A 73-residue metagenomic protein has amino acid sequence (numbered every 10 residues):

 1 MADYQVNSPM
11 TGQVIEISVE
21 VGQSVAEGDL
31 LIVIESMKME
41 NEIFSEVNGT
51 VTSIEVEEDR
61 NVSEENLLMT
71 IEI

Functional and structural regions predicted by a protein language model:
M1-Q13, V33-E46: Short beta-strand-turn/beta-hairpin segments enriched in glycine/proline and small hydrophobics that form edge-strand
A2-D3, T70-I73: Short hydrophobic/aromatic patches at helix-to-coil boundaries
E16-E20, S53-V56: Short histidine-centered loop motifs in beta-beta connectors
E20-L31, E58-L68: Short, well-structured beta-strand-loop connectors
I54-E58, E72-I73: Noncatalytic linker/hinge segments flanking ATPase motor cores
